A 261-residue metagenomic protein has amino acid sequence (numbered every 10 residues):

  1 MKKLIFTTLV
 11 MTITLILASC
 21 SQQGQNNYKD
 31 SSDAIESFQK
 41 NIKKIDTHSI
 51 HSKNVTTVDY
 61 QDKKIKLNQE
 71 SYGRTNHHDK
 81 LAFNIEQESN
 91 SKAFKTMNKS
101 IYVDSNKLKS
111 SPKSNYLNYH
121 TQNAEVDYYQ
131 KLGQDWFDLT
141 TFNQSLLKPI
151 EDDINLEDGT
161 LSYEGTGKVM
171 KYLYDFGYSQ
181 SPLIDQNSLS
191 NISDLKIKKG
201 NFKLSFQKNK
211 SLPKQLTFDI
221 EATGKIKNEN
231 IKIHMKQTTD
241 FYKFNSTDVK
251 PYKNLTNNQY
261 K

Functional and structural regions predicted by a protein language model:
M1-Q25: Sec-dependent N-terminal signal peptides of Gram-positive bacterial secreted proteins and lipoproteins
I16-Y72, S246-K261: N-terminal leader/targeting segments and the immediate start of mature chains
E36-I42, E70-H77, K99-S105, N201-K208 (+1 more regions): Extended lipid/amphipathic-ligand handling interfaces
D62-E70, A93-N98, N187-K203, I231-T238: Amphipathic hydrophobic-ligand
G73-W136: An acidic-aromatic
N155-K199: Short helix-loop boundary/capping segments
L216-F218: Beta-strand-dense domains in secreted/periplasmic systems and polymorphic toxin scaffolds
I220-K261: Non-transmembrane domains of secretory- and envelope-associated proteins
